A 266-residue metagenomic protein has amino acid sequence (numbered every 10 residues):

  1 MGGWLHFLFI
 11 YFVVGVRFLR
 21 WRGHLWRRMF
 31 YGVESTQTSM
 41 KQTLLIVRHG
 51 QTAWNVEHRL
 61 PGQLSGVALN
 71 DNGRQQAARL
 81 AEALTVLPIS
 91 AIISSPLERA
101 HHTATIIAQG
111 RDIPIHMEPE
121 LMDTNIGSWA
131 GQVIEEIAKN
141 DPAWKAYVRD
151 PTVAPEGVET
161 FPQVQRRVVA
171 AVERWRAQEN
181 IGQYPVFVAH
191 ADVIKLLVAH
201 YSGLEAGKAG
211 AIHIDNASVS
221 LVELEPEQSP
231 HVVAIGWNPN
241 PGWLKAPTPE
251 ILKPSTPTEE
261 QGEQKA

Functional and structural regions predicted by a protein language model:
G3-L19: Hydrophobic alpha-helical signal peptides and transmembrane signal-/tail-anchor segments that drive secretory-pathway
R17-R22, R27-R28: Basic polycationic patches enriched in arginine
F30-T43, T124-E135, A177, I181-Q183 (+1 more regions): Acidic, low-complexity terminal tails and accessory targeting/binding regions of phosphate-metabolizing enzymes
K41, V47-R48, A53-I113: Active-site-proximal alpha-helix that buttresses catalytic centers in soluble enzyme cores
A68, G110-V169, H231-V233: Phosphate-handling substructures
S94-S95, R166, V188-A189: Short beta-strand scaffold positions
